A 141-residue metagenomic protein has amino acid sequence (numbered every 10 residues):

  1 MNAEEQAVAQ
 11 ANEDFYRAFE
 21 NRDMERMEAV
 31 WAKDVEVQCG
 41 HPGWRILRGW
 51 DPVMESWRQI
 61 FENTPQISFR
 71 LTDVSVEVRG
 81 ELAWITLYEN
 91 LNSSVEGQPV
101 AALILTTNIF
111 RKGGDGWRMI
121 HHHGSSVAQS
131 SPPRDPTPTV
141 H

Functional and structural regions predicted by a protein language model:
N2-A29, E36-H141: A beta-strand edge to alpha-helix "cap/lid" segment located at domain peripheries
